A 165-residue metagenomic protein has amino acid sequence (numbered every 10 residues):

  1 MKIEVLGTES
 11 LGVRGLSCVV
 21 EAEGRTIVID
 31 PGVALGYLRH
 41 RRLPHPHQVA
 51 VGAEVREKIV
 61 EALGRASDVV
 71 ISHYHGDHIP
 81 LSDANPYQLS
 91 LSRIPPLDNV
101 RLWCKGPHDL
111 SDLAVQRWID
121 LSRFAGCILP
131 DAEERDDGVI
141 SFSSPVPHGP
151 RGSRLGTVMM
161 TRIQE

Functional and structural regions predicted by a protein language model:
M1-E61, R154-E165: Conserved beta-strand hairpin/beta-sheet module of binuclear metal-dependent hydrolase folds, prominently
M1-L11, R41, E57-L63, V100 (+2 more regions): Charged, low-complexity, helix/coiled-coil-prone segments
V13-G15, Y74-I79, D109-D112: Active-site environment of divalent metal-dependent phosphoester hydrolases
D30-L35, H73-G76, C104-H108: Short loop/turn segments at strand-loop or loop-helix junctions that form parts of catalytic or ligand-binding pockets
L38-L43, E61-V69, G106-S111, D136-F142: Low-complexity, flexible helical/coil segments
L38-R39, I79-S82, A114: Short glycine-/acidic-enriched loop or helix-start segments at secondary-structure transitions that form or flank
L43-W103: Active-site metal-binding motif and surrounding structural segment of the metallo-beta-lactamase
I94-Q164: Metallo-beta-lactamase
